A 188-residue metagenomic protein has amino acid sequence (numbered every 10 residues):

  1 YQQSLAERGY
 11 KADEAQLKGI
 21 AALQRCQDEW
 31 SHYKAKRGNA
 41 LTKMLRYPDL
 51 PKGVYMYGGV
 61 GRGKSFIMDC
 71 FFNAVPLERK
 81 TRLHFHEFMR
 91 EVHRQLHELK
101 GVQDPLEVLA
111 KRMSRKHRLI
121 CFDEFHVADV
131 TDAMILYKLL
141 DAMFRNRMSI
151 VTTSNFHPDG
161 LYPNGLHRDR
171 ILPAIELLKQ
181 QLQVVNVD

Functional and structural regions predicted by a protein language model:
E29, K34-K36, T42-P51: Phosphate-binding P-loop
G53-Y57: Short hydrophobic/aromatic beta-strand immediately N-terminal to the Walker A/P-loop
G61: Walker A (P-loop) phosphate-binding loop of P-loop NTPases
K64: Conserved lysine of the Walker
I67, F71, H84: Hydrophobic positions on the alpha1 helix immediately C-terminal to the Walker A/P-loop
N73-T81: Post-Walker A helix-loop "phosphate-sensing" segment adjacent to the P-loop in P-loop NTPases
K80-H117: Short glycine-rich substrate-engagement loop in P-loop NTPases that contacts/grips substrate
V127-D188: Replace "adjacent to P-loop NTPase cores in ATP/GTP-dependent enzymes" with "adjacent to NTP-binding cores
